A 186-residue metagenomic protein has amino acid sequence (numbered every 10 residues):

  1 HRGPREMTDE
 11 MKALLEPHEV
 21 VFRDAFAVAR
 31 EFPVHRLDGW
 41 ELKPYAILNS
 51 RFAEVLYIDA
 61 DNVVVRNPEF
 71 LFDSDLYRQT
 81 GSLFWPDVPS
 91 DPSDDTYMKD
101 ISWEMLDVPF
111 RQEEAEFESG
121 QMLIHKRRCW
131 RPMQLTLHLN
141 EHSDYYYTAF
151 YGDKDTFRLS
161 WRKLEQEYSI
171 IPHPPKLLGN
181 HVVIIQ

Functional and structural regions predicted by a protein language model:
H1-Q186: Glycosyltransferase catalytic domains, chiefly GT-A lineage
